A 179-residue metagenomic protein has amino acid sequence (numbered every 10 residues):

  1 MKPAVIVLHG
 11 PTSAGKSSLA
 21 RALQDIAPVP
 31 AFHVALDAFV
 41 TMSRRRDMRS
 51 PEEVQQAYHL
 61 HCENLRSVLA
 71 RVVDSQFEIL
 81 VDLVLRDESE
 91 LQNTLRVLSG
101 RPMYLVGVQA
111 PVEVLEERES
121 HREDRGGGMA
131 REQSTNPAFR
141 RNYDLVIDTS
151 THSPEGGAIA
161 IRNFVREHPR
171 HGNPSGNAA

Functional and structural regions predicted by a protein language model:
K2-V5, F77: Pre-Walker A (Motif I) flank of P-loop NTPase domains
L8: Hydrophobic anchor at the beta1->P-loop junction of P-loop NTPases
S13: Walker A (P-loop) phosphate-binding loop of P-loop NTPases
K16: Conserved lysine of the Walker
R21-N64: Conserved substrate/cofactor phosphate-moiety recognition/catalytic segment in nucleotide-dependent phosphotransferases
A57-P102, Q109: Glycine-rich phosphate-binding loop used to anchor ATP phosphates in small-molecule kinases, encompassing both
S99-S120, I147: Conserved phosphate-donor/acceptor-positioning beta-strand/loop module used by diverse small-molecule
R118-R162, E167-A179: Small-molecule kinase domains that catalyze NTP-dependent phosphoryl transfer to phosphate-bearing small molecules
